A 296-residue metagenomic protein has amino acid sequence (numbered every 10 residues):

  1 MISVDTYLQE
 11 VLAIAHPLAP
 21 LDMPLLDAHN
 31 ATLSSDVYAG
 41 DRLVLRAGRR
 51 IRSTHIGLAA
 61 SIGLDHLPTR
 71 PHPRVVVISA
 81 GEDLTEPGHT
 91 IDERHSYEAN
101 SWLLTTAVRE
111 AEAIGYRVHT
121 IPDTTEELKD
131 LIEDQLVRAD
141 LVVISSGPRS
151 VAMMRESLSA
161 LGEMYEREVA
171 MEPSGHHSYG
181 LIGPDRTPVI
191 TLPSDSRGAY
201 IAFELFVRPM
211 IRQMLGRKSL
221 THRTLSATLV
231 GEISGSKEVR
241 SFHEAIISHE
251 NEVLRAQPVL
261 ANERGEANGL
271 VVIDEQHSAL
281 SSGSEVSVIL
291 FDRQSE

Functional and structural regions predicted by a protein language model:
M1-D5, T69-L192, S196-A202: Helix-rich terminal scaffold detector
I2-D5, L21, L25-L26, S157-E296: Flexible glycine/proline-rich
I2-P17, N30-P122, R255-P258, L270 (+1 more regions): Short, glycine/charged-enriched hinge/interface segments at domain edges or termini
T6, E10-A13, L43-R46, L58-S61 (+10 more regions): Alpha-helical scaffold segments in soluble metabolic enzymes
V11-L18, I62-D65, L84, A107 (+8 more regions): Change "in soluble alpha/beta enzymes" to "in soluble alpha/beta proteins
A28, T32-L45, I78, V143-A152 (+4 more regions): Structured N-terminal alpha/beta-domain signature that marks small ligand/cofactor-binding or signaling modules
L43-L45, I51, V142, L280 (+1 more regions): Generic structural signal for buried aliphatic residues
T54, E127, T224, T228: Short, conserved clusters of charged catalytic residues that mark active-site and nucleotide-handling motifs
